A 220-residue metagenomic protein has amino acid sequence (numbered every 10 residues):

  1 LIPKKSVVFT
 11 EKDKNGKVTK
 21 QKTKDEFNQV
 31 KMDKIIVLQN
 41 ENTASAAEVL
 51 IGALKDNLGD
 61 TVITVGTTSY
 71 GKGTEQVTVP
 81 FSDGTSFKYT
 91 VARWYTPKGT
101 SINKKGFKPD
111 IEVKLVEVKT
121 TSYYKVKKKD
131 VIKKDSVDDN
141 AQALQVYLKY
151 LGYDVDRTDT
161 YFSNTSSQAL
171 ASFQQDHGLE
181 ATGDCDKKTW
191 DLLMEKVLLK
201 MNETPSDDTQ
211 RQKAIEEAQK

Functional and structural regions predicted by a protein language model:
L1-L38, N42-T43, T74-T78, Y95: Gly/Ser/Thr-rich loop/hinge elements
I2-S6, N40-A44, K55-D60, V146-D154 (+4 more regions): Sec-exported extracytoplasmic/periplasmic mature domains
P3-K5, V30-I35, S45-V49, N57-G59 (+1 more regions): Extracytoplasmic
V8-T10, K34-Q39, I63-G66, K88 (+1 more regions): Structural recognition of the beta-strand scaffold that forms the well-ordered cores of secreted hydrolase catalytic
T43, E48-I51, I63-T67: Extended C-terminal subregions enriched in glycine
V49, P97-K104, V118-K125, D130-V137 (+2 more regions): Intrinsically disordered, Ser/Thr/Pro/Gly-rich linkers and terminal tails that flank and connect PDZ domains
Q76-V79, Y89-E117: Conserved P-loop NTPase
V131-T182, T189-V197: A short amphipathic alpha-helical interaction element
